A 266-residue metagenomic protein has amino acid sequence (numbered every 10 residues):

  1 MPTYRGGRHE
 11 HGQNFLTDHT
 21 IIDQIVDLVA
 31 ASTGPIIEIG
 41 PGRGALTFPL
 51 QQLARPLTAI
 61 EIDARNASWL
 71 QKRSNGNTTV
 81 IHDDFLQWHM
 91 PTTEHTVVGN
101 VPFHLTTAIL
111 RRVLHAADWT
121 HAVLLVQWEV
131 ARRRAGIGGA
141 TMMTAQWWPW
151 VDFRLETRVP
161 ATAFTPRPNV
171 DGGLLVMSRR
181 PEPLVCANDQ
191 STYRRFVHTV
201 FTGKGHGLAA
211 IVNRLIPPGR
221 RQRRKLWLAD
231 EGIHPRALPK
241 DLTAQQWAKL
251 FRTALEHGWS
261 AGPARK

Functional and structural regions predicted by a protein language model:
M1-H198, L226-A229, I233, K240 (+2 more regions): Catalytic cores of RNA-modifying enzymes
F201-T202: Conserved catalytic loop of SAM-dependent methyltransferase domains
N213-P218: Short helix-coil junctions and helix-kink-helix linkers
